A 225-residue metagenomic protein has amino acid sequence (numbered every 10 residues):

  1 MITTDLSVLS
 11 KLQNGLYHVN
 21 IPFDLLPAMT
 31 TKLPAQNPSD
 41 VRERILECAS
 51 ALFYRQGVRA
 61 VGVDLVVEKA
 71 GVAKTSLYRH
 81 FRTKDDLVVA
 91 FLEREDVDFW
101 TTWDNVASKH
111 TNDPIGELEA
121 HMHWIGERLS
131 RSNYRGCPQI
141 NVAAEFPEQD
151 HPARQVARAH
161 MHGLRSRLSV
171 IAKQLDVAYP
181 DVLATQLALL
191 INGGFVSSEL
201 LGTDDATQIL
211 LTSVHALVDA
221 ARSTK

Functional and structural regions predicted by a protein language model:
M1-Q56, A60-V72, D85-D86: Basic, helix-initiating cap at the start of DNA-binding domains
D40, R44-A51, R55, K69 (+6 more regions): Alpha-helical structural segments
R55-R59, H110, S132, L175: Short coil/turn segments at alpha/beta junctions that flank glycine-rich nucleotide-binding fingerprints
G71-F81: Short hydrophobic/aromatic patch on the recognition helix
T83-D86, D205: Residue-level recognition of oxygen-bearing side chains
E117, R131-P152: Amphipathic alpha-helical segments used for helix-helix packing
P152-A159, K173-L217, A221-K225: Hydrophobic/aromatic-rich alpha-helical bundle segments in the mid-to-C-terminal region
